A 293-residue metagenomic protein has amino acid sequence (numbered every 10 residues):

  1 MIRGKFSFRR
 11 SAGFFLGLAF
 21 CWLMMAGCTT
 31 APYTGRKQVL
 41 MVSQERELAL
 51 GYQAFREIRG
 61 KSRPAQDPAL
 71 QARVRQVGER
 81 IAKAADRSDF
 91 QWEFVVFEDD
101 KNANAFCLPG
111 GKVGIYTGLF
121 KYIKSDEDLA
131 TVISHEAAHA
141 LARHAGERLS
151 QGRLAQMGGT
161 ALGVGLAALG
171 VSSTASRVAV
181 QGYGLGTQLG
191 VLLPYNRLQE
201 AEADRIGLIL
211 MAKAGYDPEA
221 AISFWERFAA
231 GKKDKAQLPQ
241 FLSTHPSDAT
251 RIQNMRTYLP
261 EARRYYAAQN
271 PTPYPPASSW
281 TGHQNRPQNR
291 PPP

Functional and structural regions predicted by a protein language model:
I2-L16: Bacterial N-terminal signal peptides that target proteins for export
F6, F20, E219-I222: Compositionally biased, low-hydrophobicity segments enriched in charged and small polar residues
F15-A26: Bacterial N-terminal signal peptides
C28-P293: A Zn2+-metalloprotease active-site environment signal
